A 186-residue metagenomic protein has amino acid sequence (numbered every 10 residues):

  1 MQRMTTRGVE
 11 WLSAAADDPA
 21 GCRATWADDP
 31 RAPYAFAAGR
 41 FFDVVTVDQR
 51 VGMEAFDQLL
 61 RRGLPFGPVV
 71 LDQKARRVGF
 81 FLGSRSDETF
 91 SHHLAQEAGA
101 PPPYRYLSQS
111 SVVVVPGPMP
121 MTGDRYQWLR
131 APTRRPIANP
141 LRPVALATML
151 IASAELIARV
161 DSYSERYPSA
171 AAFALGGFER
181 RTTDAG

Functional and structural regions predicted by a protein language model:
M1-A75, S84-E88, S108, P120-G186: Signature for HUH/AEP ssDNA processing cores
G83-Q109: Helical (often loop-to-helix) elements that flank the catalytic cores of nucleotide-handling enzymes
P101-G123: Long, charge-dense
